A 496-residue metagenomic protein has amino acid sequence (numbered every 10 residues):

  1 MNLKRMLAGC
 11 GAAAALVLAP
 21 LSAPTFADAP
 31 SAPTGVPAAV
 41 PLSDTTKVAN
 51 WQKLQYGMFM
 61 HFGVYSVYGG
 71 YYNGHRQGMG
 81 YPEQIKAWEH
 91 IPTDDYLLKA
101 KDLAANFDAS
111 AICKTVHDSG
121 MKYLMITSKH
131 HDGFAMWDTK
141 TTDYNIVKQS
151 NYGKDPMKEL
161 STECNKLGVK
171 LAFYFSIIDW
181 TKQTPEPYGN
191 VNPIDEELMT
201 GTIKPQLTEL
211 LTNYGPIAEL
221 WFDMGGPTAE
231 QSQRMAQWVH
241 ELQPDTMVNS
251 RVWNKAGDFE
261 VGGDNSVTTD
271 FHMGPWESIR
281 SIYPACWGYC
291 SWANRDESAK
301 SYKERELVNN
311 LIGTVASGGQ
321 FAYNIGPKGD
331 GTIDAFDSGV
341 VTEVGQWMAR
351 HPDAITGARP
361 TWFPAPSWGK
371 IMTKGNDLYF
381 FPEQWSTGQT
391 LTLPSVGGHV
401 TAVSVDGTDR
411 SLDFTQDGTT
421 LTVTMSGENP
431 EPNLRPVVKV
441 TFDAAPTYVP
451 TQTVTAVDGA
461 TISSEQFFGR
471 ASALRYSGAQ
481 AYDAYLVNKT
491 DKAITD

Functional and structural regions predicted by a protein language model:
M1-C10: Bacterial N-terminal signal peptides that target proteins for export
G9-C10, L21, M60: Intrinsically disordered, low-complexity segments enriched in polar/charged small residues
A13-A14: Repetitive helical segments and hydrophobic/amphipathic motifs
V17-T25: C-terminal segment of classical bacterial N-terminal signal peptides
D28-A493: Mature catalytic domains of secreted/periplasmic carbohydrate-active enzymes
